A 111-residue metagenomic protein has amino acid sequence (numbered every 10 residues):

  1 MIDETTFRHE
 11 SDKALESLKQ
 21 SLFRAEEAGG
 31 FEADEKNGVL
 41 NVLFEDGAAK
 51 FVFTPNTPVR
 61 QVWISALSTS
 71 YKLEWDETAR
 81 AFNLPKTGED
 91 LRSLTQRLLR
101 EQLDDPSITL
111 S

Functional and structural regions predicted by a protein language model:
M1-S111: N-terminal intrinsically disordered, cationic/polar leader segments that include organellar targeting peptides
